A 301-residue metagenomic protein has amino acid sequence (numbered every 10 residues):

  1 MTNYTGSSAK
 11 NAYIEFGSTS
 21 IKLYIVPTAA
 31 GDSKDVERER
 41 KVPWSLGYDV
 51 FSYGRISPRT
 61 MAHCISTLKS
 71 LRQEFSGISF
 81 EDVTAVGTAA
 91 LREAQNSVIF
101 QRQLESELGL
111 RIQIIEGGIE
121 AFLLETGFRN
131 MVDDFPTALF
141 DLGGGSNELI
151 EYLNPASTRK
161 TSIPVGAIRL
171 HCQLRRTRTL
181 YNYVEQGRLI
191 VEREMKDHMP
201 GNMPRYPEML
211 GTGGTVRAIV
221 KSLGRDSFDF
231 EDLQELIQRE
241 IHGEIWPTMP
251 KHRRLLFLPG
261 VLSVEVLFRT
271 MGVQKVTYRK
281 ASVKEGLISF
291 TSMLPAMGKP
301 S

Functional and structural regions predicted by a protein language model:
M1-G6, F122, T126: A short, basic/flexible loop-to-alpha-helix module at the beginning of a structural domain
T2-N3, A29-D35, G54-P58, C64: N-terminal transmembrane signal-anchor/hairpin module of polytopic inner-membrane proteins
T5-D35: N-terminal basic/disordered segments at the start of proteins
G6-S7, V132-D133, G143-G144: Short solvent-exposed loop/turn micro-motifs enriched in small/polar/acidic residues
N11, I25, S45, D49-Q73 (+4 more regions): Helical "lid/coupling" subdomains associated with nucleotide-phosphate turnover
E15-S20, F140-S146, G166, T212-T215: A short acidic Gly-Thr/Ser loop motif
S33-P43: N-terminal glycine-rich anion-binding loops that anchor highly charged ligand groups
A85: Dinucleotide-binding Rossmann-like beta1-alpha1 core, especially the glycine-rich loop that anchors the ADP
